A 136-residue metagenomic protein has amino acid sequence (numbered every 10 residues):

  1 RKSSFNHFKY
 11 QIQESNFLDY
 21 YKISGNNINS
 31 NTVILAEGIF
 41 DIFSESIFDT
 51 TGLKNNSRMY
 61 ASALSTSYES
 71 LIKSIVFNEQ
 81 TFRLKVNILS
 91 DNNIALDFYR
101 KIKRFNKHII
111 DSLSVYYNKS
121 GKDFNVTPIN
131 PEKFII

Functional and structural regions predicted by a protein language model:
R1-F77: Phosphate-handling DNA/RNA-contact segment within nucleic-acid enzymes
I47-I136: TOPRIM fold recognition
